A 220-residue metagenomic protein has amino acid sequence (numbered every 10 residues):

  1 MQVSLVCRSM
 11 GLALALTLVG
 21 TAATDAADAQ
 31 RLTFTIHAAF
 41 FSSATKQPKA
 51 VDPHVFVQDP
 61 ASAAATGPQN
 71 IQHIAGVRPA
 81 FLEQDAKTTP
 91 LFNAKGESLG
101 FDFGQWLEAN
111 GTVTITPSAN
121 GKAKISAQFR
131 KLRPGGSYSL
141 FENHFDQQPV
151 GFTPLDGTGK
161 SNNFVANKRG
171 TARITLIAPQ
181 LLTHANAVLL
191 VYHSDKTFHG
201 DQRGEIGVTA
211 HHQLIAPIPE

Functional and structural regions predicted by a protein language model:
M1-G11: Bacterial N-terminal signal peptides that target proteins for export
Q2-S4, T21, D102: Serine/threonine-rich low-complexity intrinsically disordered regions
V3, L16, H212-I215: Low-complexity, intrinsically disordered short peptide segments enriched in small/polar/basic residues
L5, L14, F129-K131: Glycine-centered secondary-structure boundary/capping sites
S9-G20: Bacterial N-terminal signal peptides
L18-D28: Bacterial Sec-dependent signal peptides at the C-terminal "C-region" and cleavage site
A26-E220: N-terminal leader/targeting pre-sequences
